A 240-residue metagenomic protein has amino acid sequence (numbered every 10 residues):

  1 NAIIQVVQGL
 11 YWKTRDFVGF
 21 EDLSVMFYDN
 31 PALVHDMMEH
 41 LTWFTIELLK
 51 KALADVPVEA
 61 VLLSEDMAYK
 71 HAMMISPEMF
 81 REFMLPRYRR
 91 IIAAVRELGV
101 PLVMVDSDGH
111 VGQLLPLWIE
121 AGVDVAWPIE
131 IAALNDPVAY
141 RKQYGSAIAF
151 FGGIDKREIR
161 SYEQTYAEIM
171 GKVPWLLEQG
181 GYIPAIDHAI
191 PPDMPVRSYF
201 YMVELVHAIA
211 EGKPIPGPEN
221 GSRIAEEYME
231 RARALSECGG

Functional and structural regions predicted by a protein language model:
N1-G240: Active-site loop segments of alpha/beta catalytic cores
